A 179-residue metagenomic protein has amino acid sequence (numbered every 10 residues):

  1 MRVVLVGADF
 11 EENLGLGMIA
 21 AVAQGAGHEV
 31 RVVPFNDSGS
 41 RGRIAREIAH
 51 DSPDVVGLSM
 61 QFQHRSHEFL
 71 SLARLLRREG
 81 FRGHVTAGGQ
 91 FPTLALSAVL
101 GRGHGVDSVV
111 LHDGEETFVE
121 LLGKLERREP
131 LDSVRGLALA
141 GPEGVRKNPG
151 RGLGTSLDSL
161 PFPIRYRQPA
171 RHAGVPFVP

Functional and structural regions predicted by a protein language model:
M1-V3, E29, P176-F177: Residues that mark the start of a beta-strand
R2, A8-D9, G15, I19-V22 (+1 more regions): Glycine-rich beta-alpha loop elements in corrinoid/cobalamin-binding modules across cobalamin-dependent enzymes
D158-P179: Radical SAM [4Fe-4S] cluster-binding motif and immediate context
